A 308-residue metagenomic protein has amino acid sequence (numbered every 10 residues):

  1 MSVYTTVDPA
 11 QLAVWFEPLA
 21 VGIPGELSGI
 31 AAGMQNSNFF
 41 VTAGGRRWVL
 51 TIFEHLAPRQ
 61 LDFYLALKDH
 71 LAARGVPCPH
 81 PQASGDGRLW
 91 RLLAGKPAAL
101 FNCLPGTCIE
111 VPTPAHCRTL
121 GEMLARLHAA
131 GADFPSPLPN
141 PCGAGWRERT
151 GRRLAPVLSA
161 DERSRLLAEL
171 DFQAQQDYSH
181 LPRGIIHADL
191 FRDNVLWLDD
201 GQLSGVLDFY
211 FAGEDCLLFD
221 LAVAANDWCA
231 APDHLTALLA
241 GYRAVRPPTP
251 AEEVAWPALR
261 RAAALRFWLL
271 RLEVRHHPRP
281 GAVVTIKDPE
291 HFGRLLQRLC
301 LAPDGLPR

Functional and structural regions predicted by a protein language model:
M1-G85, L198-Q202, P303, P307-R308: Conserved NTP-binding catalytic cores of kinases and kinase-like/nucleotidyltransferase enzymes across multiple kinase
E17-G25, L166-S179: Short Pro/Gly-enriched beta-strand edge/turn motifs at strand-loop
G29-G45, V49-L50, P81-Q82, D171-F219: Active-site acidic catalytic loop and adjacent metal/ATP-binding pocket of ATP-dependent phosphoryl transfer enzymes
T42-P135: ATP-binding pocket architecture of kinase catalytic cores
E110-D161, L181-R183, V283-I286: A cross-family kinase active-site recognition segment
G145, R152-R153, F267-R308: ATP/Mg2+ or Mg2+-diphosphate-binding catalytic cores that bind nucleotide phosphates or diphosphates via glycine-rich
L217-P247, A262-R279: Active-site activation/catalytic loop segments of kinase-like enzymes and analogous catalytic loops in related
P250-R260: All-alpha amphipathic helical-bundle segments outside canonical DNA-binding/catalytic cores that form hydrophobic
